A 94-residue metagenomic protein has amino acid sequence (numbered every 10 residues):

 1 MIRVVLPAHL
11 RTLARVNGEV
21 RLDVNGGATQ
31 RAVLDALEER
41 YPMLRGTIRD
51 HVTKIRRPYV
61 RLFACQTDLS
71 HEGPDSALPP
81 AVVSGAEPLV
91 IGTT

Functional and structural regions predicted by a protein language model:
M1-T94: Ubiquitin-like/PB1-type beta-grasp interaction modules and other compact soluble beta-rich domains
